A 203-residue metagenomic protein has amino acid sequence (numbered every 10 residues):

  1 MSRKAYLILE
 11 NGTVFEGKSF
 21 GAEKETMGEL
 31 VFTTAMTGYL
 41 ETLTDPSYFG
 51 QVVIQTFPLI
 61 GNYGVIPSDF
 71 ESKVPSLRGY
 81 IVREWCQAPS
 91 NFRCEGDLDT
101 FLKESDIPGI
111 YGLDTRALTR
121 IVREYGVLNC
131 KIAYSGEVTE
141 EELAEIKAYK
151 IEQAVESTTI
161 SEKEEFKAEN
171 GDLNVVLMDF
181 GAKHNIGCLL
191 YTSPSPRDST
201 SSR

Functional and structural regions predicted by a protein language model:
S2-N174, M178-C188: RNA-binding accessory domains that recognize and position tRNA/RNA substrates
Y191-R203: Single conserved hydrophobic/aromatic residue that forms the stacking wall/gate of nucleotide- or nucleobase-binding
